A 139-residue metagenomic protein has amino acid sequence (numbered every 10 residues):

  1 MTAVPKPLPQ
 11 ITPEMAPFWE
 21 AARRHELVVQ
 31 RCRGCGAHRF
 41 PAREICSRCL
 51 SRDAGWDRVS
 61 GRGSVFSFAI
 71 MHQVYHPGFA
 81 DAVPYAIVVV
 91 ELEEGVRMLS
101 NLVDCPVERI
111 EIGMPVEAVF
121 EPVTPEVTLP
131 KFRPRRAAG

Functional and structural regions predicted by a protein language model:
M1-L27, A138: A broadly conserved sequence feature marking short terminus-proximal activation segments in nucleic acid-centric
E26-V29, R43: Residues immediately within or flanking Cys/His clusters that coordinate Zn2+ in small zinc-binding modules
R31-G34, I45-S51: Short, cysteine/histidine-rich loop/knuckle motifs that typically chelate Zn2+
F40, D53-G55: Short functional micro-motifs and their immediate structural scaffolds
G55-S64, I110-M114: Short coil-to-beta-strand transition motifs
G55-W56, V88, P106: Short, conserved secondary-structure segments in the cores of folded domains
F66-V103, I112: Glycine-rich active-site loops that engage anionic ligands at enzyme catalytic sites
G95, L99-G139: Well-ordered alpha/beta subsegment
